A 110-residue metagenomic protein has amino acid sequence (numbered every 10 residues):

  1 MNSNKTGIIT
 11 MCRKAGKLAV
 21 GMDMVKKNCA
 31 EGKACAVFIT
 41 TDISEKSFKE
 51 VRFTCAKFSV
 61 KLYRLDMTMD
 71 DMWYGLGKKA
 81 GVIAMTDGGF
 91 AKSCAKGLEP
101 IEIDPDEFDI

Functional and structural regions predicted by a protein language model:
M1-S3, A15, I103-D106: Conserved catalytic alpha/beta core of Sir2/sirtuin-type deacylases, generalized to analogous enzyme cores that bind
N4-I39: N-terminal first-folded block
G7, D23, K27-A30, K49-F53 (+3 more regions): Solvent-exposed alpha-helical segments within well-ordered globular domains of core cellular machineries
D23, D42-I43, M67-D70, G88: Short, ordered loop/turn segments at secondary-structure junctions
A30, A34-R52, S59-K61: N-terminal positively charged helical leader segments and presequences
T54-I83: Mid-chain, well-packed structural core segment of small domains
W73-I110: C-terminal structural segments of small proteins and small subunits
